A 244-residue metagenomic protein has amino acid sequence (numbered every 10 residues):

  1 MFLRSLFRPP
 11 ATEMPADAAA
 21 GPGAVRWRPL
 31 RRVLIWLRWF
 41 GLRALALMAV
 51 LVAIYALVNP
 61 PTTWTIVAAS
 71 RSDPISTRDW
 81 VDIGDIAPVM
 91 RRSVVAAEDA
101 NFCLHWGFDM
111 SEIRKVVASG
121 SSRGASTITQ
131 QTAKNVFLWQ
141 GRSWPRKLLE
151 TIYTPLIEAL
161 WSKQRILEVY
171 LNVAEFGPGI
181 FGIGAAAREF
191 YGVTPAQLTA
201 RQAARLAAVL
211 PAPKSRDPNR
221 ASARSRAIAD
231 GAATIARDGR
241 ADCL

Functional and structural regions predicted by a protein language model:
F2-L244: Juxtamembrane regions of bacterial inner-membrane/periplasmic proteins, predominantly the peptidoglycan biogenesis
